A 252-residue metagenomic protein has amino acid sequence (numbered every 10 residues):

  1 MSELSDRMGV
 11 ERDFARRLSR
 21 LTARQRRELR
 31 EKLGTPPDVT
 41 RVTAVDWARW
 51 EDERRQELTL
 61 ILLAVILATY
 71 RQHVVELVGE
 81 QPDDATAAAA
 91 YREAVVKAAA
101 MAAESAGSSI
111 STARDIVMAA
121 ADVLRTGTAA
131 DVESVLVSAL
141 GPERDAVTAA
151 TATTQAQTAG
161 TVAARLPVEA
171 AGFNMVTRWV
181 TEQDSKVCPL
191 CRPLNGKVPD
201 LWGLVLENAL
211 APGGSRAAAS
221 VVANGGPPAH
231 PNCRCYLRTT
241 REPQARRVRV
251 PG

Functional and structural regions predicted by a protein language model:
M1-P167, G172, T240-G252: N-terminal leader/targeting and assembly helices and adjacent pre-domain segments
E143-V250: Acidic, glycine-rich two-metal-ion catalytic cores of nucleic acid-processing enzymes
